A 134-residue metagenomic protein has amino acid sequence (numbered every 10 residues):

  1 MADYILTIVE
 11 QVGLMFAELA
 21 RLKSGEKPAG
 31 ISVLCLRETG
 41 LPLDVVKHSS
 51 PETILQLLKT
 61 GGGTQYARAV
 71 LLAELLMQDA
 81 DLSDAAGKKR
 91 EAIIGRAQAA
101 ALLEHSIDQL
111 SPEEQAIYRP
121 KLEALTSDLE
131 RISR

Functional and structural regions predicted by a protein language model:
M1-A69, E104-H105, D128-R134: N-terminal alpha-helical interaction modules that lie
I5-E10, Y66-E74, I93, A97 (+2 more regions): Start-of-helix signal in alpha-solenoid helical-repeat scaffolds, especially tetratricopeptide repeats
E18-L22, L75, L82-A85, K89 (+1 more regions): Residue-level signature for tetratricopeptide repeat
S24, M77, D84, L103-E104 (+1 more regions): Specific register positions within alpha-helical solenoid repeats of the TPR/Sel1-like families, i.e., one
S24-P28, K88, G95: Residues in the short coil linking paired helices within alpha-helical repeat scaffolds
E104, Q109-R134: Glycine-rich, aromatic-bearing surface loops/beta-hairpins
